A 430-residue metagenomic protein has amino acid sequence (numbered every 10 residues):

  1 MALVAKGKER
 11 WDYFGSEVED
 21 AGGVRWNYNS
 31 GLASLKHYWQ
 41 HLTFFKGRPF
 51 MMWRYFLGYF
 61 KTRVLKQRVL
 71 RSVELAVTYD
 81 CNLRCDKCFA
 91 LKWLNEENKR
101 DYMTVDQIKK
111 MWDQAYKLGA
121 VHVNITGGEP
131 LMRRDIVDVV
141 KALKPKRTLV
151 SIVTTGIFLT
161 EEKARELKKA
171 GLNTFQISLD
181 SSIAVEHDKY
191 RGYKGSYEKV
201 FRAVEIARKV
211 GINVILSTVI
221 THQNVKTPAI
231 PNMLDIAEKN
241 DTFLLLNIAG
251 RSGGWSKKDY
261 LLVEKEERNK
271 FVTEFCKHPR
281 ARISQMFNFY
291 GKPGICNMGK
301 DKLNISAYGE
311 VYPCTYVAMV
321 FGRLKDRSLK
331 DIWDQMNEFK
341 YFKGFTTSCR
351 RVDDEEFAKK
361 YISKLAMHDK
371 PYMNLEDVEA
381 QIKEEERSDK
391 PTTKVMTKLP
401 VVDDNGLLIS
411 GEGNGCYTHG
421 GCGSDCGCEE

Functional and structural regions predicted by a protein language model:
A2-D20, L149, A170, S178-D180 (+5 more regions): Radical SAM enzyme [4Fe-4S]-AdoMet core and its adjacent flexible, acidic and glycine-rich loops/tails across
A2-G7, W11-D12, V311, T315-E430: Flexible mid-to-C-terminal extensions adjoining Fe-S/redox cofactors in radical SAM and related proteins
L3-A170: Conserved alpha-helical substructure of the radical SAM core
F50-V69, H278-P279, V320-N337: Short, charged low-complexity linear segments at domain edges
V73, G299-D301: Short loop/turn microsegments at loop-to-beta-strand junctions
C81, C85-C88, C296, C314 (+1 more regions): Short cysteine clusters
C88, V123, F175, L244-L245: Hydrophobic residues within beta-strands of alpha/beta enzymes
P130, F158, I220-N224, M319: Short histidine/acidic/glycine/proline-rich micro-motifs that form metal- and phosphate-coordinating active-site loops
